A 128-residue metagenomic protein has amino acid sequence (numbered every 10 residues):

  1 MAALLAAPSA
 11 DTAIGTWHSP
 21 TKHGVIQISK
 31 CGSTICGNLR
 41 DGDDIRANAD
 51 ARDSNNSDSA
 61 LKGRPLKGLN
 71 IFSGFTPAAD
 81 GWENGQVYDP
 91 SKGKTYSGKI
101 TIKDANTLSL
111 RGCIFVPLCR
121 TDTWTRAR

Functional and structural regions predicted by a protein language model:
M1-A2: Sec-dependent signal peptide recognition, specifically the positively charged N-region followed immediately by
L5-T16: N-terminal helix-cap/turn-to-beta initiation motif at the start of protein domains
A13-I14, P20-Y96: Central antiparallel beta-sheet cores of small beta-barrel/beta-sandwich binding domains
C31, K103-D104: Structural motif
A79, D104-N106: Residue-level recognition of beta-strand termini and adjacent short loop/turns
P90, T101-I102, C113-V116: Short polar/acidic secondary-structure junctions
K99, N106-R111: Conserved interaction-surface patches within small, structured recognition/assembly domains
A105, I114-R128: Edge beta-strand at a domain terminus
